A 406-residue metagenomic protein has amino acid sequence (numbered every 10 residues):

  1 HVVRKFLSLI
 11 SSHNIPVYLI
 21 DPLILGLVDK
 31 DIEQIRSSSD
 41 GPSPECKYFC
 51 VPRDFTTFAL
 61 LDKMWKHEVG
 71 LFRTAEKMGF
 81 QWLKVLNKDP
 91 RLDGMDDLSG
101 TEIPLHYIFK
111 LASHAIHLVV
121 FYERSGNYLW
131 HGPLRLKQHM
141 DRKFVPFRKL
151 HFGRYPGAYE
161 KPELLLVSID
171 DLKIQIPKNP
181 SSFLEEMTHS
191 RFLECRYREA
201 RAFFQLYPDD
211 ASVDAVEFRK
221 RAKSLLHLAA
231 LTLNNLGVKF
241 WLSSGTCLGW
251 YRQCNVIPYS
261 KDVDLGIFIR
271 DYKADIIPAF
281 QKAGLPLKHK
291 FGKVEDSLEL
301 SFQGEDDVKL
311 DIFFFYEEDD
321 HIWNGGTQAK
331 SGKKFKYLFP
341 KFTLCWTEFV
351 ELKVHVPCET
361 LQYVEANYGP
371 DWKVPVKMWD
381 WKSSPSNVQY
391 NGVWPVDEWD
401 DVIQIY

Functional and structural regions predicted by a protein language model:
H1-K239, Y251-S260, F268-Y406: The feature captures the alpha-helical scaffold/lid subdomain characteristic of nucleotidyltransferase
L248: Short active-site segment of divalent metal-dependent hydrolases/proteases that encodes the spacing between
D264: Acidic Asp/Glu-based divalent-cation binding sites
